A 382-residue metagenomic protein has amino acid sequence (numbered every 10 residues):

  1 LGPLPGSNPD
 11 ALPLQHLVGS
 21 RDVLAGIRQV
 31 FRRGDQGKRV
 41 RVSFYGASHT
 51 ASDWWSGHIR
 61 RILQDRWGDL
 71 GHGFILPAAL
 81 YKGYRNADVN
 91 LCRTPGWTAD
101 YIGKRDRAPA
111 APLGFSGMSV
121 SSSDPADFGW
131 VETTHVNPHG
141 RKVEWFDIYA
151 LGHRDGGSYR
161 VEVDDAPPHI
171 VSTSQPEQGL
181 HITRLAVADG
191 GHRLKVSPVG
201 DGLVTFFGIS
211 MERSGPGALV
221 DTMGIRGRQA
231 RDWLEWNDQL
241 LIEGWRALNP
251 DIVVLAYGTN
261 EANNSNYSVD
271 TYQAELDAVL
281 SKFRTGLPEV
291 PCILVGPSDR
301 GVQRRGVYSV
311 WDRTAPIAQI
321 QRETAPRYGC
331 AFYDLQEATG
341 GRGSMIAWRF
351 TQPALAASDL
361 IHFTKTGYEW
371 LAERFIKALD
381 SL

Functional and structural regions predicted by a protein language model:
L1-F44, A99-I102, D106-V131: Membrane/wall-proximal cationic-aromatic binding patches
V18-R32, W233-A247, A274-K282, A315-Q319 (+1 more regions): Alpha-helical scaffolding within the catalytic cores of extracellular/periplasmic polymer-degrading hydrolases
R32, T50, W54, R60-G68 (+6 more regions): Sec-exported extracytoplasmic/periplasmic mature domains
R41, H49-A274, H362: Conserved SGNH/GDSL esterase-like catalytic core that processes O-acyl groups on lipids and polysaccharides
D238-Q239, S298-L382: Catalytic His-Asp segment of secreted/periplasmic serine-dependent ester chemistry enzymes
N249-A262, D270-K282, I293-F332: Conserved N-terminal glycine/acidic-rich loop preference
